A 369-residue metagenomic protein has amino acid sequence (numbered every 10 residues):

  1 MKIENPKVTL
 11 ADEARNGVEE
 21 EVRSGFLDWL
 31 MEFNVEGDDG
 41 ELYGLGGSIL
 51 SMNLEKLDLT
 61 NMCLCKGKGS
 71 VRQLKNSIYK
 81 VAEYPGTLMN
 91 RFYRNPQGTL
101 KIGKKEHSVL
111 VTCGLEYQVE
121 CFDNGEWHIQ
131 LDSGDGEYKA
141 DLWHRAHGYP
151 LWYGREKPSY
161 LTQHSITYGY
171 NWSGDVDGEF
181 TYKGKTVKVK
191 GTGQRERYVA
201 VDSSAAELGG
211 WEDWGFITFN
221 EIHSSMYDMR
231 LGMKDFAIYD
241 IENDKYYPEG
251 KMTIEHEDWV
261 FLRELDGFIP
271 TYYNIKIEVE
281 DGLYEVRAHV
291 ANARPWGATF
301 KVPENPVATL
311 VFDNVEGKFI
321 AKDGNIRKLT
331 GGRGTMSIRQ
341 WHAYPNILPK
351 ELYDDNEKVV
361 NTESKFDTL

Functional and structural regions predicted by a protein language model:
M1-L369: Structured soluble/peripheral alpha/beta segments that form catalytic or ligand/cofactor-binding pockets
